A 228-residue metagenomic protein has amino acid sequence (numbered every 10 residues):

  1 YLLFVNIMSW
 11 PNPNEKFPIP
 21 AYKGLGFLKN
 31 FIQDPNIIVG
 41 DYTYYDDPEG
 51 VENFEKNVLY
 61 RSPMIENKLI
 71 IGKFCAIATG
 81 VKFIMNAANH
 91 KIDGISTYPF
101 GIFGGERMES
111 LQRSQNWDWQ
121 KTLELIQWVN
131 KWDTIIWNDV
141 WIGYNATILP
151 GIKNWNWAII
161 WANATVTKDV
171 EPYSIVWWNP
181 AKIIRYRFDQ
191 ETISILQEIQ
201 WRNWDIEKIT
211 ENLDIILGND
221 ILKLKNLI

Functional and structural regions predicted by a protein language model:
Y1-I7: Short, Lys/Arg-enriched N-terminal segments with co-localized hydrophobic residues within the first ~10-30 amino acids
M8-I37, F100, M108, W119-L125: Extended, small-residue-rich solenoid/repeat segments and analogous flexible loops that form exposed scaffolds
P11-K16, M108-I148, P180-I228: C-terminal segments of enzyme domains that contribute to small-molecule binding surfaces
I32, I95, L224: Short clusters of hydrophobic/aromatic residues that line enzyme substrate/ligand-binding pockets
I37, Y44-I152: Flexible, glycine/small-residue-enriched loop-and-beta-strand segment within the central core of proteins
N145, G151-D169: Basic (Lys/Arg-enriched) interaction patch that binds polyanionic ligands
P172, W177-P180: Acidic, glycine-centered active-site loop in nucleotide-sugar glycosyltransferases
